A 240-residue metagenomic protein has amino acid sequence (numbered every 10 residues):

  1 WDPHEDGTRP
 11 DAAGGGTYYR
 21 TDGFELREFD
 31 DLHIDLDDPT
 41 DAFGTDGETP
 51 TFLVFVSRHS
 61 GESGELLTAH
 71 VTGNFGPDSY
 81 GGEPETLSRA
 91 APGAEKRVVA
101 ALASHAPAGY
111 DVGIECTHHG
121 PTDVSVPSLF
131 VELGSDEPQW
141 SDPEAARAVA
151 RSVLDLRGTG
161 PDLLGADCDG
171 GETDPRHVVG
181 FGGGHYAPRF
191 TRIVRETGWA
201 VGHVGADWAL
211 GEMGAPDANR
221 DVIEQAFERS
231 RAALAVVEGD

Functional and structural regions predicted by a protein language model:
W1-H119, D123, P143-R147, L154-D169 (+3 more regions): N-terminal catalytic or cofactor-binding beta/alpha core of small enzyme domains
E132-S141: A generic structural motif
